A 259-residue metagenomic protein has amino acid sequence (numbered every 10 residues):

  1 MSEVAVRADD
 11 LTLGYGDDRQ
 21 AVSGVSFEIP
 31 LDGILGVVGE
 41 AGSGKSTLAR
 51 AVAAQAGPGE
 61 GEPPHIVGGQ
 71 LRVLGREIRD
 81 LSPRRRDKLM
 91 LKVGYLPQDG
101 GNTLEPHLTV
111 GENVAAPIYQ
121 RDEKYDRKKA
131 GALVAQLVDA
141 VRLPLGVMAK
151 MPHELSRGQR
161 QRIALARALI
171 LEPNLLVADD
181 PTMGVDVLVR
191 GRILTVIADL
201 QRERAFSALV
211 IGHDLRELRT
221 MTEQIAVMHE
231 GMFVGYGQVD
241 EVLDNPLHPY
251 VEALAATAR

Functional and structural regions predicted by a protein language model:
H65-V67, E77-G94, Q120, V242-P246: ABC ATPase NBD coupling module
K128-G146: Conserved ABC ATPase "signature" region
M151-L155, Q159: Conserved ABC ATPase signature
I170-N174: A short, proline-enriched helix->beta-strand linker immediately N-terminal to the Walker B motif in ABC-type P-loop
Y236-G237: ABC ATPase "signature
L243-R259: C-terminal boundary and immediately downstream tail of ABC-type ATPase nucleotide-binding domains
